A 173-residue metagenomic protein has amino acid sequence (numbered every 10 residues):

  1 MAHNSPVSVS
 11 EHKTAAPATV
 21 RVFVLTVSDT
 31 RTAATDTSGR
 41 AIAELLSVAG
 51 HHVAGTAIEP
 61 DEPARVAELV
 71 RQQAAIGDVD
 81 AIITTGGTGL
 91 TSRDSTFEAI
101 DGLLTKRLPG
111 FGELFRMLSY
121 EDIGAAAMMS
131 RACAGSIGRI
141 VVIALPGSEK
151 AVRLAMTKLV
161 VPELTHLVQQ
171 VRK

Functional and structural regions predicted by a protein language model:
M1-K173: Non-catalytic beta/alpha edge segments that cap or flank active sites
